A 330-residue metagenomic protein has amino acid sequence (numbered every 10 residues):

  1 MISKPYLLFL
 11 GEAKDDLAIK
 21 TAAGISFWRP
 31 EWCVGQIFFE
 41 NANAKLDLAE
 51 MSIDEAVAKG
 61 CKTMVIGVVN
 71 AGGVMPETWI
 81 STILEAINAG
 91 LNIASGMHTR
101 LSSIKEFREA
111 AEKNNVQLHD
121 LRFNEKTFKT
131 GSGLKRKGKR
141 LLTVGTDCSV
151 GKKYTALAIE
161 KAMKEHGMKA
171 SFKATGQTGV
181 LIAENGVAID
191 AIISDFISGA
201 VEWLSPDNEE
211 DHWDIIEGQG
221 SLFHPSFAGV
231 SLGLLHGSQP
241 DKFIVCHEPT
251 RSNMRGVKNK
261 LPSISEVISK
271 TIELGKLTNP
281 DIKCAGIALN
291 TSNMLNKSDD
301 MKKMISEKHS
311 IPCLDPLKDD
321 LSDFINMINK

Functional and structural regions predicted by a protein language model:
M1-F27, K161: N-terminal phosphate-binding or glycine-rich loops at protein starts, especially the Walker A/P-loop of NTPases
W32-A42, S171-T175: A short beta-strand-loop structural module common to alpha/beta enzyme folds
N43-V57, N70-I80: Glycine-rich, highly charged phosphate/nucleotide-binding loops
T82-R140: Extreme N-terminal, non-catalytic leader segments that precede Walker-type/kinase nucleotide-binding cores
S95, T99-L101, D120-L121, S198-P206 (+2 more regions): Conserved catalytic-core segment of NTP-binding enzymes
F128-A170: Walker A (P-loop) phosphate-binding motif
R140, E160-D195: N-terminal phosphate/diphosphate-binding loop that engages ATP/GTP or pyrophosphate donors across diverse enzyme folds
